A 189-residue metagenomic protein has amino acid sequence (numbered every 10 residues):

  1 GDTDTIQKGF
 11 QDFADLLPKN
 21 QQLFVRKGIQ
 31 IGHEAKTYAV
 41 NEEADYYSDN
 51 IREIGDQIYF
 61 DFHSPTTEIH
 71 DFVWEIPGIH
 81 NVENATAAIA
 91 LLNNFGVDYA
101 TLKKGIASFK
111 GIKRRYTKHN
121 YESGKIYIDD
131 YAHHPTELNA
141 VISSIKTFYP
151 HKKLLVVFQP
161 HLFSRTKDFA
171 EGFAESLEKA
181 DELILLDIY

Functional and structural regions predicted by a protein language model:
G1-G32, R52, P135-N139, R165: Flexible active-site lid/hinge loop adjacent to a nucleotide/diphosphate and Mg2+-phosphate binding pocket
D2-D4, G32-T37, V141-S143, F169-F173: Short, glycine/charged-enriched secondary-structure capping and boundary segments
I6, F24, S48, N84 (+2 more regions): Residue-level signal for inorganic ion chemistry
L16, K27-I69, S108, I112-R115 (+1 more regions): Extended acidic/charged loop-beta regions that coordinate divalent cations and stabilize anionic phosphate/carboxylate
Q22-K27, L155-F158, A180-Y189: Short internal beta-strands
L23, A35-T37, Y127, L183: Conserved beta-strand scaffold positions in the cores of enzyme catalytic domains, especially in NTP/NDP-utilizing
I54-G55, S64-E182: Nucleotide phosphate-binding/pyrophosphate-handling subdomain across enzymes that bind or process nucleotide phosphates
